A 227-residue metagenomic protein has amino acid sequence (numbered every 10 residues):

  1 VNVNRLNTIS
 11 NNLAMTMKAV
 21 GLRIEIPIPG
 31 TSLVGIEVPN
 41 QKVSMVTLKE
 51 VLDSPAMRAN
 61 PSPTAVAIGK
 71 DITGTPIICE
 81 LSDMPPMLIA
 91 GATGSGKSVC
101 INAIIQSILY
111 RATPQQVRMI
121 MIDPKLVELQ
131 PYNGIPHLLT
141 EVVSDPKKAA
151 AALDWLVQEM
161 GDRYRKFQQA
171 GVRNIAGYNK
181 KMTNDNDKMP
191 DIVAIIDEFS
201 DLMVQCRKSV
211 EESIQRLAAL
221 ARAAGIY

Functional and structural regions predicted by a protein language model:
V1: Short, charge-patterned binding micro-sites
N4-R5, M45: Solvent-exposed, non-transmembrane alpha-helical starts
R5, N12-A14, I26-E37, E50 (+2 more regions): P-loop NTPase catalytic phosphate-binding loop
S10, G171, N179-M182: A general structural motif at alpha-helix termini
M15-V20: Short secondary-structure junctions
G21-E25: A short linear hydrophobic-aromatic micro-motif
Q41-T47: Short, charged/polar, Gly/Pro-enriched secondary-structure boundary elements
G177-D187, R216-L217: Conserved alpha-helical scaffold flanking the Walker A/P-loop in AAA+ ATPase domains
